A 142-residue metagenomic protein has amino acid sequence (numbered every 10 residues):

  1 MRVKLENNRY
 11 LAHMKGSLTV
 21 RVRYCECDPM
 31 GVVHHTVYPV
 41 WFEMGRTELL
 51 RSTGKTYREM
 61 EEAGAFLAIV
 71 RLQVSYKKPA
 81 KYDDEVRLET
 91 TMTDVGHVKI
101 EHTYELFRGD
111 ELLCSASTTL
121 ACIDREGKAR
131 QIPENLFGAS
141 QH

Functional and structural regions predicted by a protein language model:
R2-L49: Catalytic strand-loop segment that frames the active site of acyl-thioester-processing enzymes
R2-N7, A12-L18, R51, K81-Y82 (+1 more regions): HotDog/MaoC-like acyl-thioester-processing domains
T19-R23, S75, T119: Generic structural detector for well-ordered beta-strands
V33, L67-I69, L113, I132: A broad, structural micro-motif
W41, F66-A68, T103, T119: Residue-level recognition of specific faces of alpha-helices
M44-M60: Short beta-strand/loop turn elements enriched in aromatics
E59-L67: Short, basic/aromatic beta-hairpin or loop at an interaction surface
I69-E85, T91-H97: Active-site beta-strand->loop segment that positions catalytic residues and contacts the acyl thioester
